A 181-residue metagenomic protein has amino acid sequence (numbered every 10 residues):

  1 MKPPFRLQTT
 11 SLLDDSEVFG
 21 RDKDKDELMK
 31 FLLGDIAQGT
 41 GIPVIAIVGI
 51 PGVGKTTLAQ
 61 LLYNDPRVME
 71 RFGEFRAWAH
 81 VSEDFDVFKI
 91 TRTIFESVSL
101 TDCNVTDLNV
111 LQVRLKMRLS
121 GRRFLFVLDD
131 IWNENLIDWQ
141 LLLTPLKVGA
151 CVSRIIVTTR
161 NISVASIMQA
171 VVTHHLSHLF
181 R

Functional and structural regions predicted by a protein language model:
M1-R181: Intracellular innate-immunity NLR/STAND receptor architecture
